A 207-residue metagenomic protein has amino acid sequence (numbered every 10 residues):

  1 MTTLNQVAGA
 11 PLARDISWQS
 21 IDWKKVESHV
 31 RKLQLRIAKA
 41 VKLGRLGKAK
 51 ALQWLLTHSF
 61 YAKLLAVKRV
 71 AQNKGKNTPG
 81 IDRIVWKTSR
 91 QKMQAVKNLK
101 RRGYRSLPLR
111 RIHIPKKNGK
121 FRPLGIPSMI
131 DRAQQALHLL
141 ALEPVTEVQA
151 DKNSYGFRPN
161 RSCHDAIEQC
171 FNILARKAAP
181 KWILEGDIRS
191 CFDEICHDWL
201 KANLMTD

Functional and structural regions predicted by a protein language model:
M1-D207: Non-catalytic terminal/accessory segments
